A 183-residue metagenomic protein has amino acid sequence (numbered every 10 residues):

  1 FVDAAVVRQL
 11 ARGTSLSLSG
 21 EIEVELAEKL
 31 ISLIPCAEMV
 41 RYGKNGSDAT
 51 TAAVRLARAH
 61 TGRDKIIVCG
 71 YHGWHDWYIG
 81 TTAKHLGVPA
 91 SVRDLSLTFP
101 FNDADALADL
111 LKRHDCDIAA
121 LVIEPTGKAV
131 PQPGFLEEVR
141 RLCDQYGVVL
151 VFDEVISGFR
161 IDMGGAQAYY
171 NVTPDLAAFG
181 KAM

Functional and structural regions predicted by a protein language model:
F1-E21, E25-R41: Glycine-rich phosphate-binding segment of PLP-dependent enzymes
E25-A119: PLP-dependent aspartate aminotransferase-fold enzymes
R63, D162-M163: Pyridoxal 5′-phosphate
D109, I123-V149: Active-site core of PLP-dependent enzymes with the aminotransferase class I/II
D117-I118, G147, P174: Local beta-strand N-terminus motif with an aromatic residue
A129, G158-F159: Catalytic P-loop NTPase motifs of RecA-like helicase/translocase cores
D153: Glycine-centered flexible beta-alpha turn that most often forms the glycine-rich phosphate-binding loop
N171-M183: Active-site PLP attachment segment
